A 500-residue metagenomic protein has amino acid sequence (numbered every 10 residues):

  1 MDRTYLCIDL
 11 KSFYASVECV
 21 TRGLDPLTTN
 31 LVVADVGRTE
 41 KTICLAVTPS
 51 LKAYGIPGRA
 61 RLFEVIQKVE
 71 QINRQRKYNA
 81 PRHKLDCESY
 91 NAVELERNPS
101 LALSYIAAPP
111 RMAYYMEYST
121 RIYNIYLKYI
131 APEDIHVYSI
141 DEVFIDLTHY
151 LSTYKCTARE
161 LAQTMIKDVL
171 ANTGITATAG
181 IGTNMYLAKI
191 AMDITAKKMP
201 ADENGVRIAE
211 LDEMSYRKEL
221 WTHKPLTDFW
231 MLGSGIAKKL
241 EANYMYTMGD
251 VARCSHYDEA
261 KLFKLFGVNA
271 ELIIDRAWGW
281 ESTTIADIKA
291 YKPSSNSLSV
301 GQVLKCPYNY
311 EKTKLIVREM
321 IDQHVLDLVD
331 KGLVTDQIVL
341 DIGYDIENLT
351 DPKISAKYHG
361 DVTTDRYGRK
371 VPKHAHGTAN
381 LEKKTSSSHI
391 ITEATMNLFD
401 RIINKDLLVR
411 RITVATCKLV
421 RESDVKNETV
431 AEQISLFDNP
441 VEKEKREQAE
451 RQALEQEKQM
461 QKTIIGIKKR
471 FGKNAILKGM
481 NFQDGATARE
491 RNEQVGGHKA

Functional and structural regions predicted by a protein language model:
M1-R276, E281-I285, E444-A500: Gly/Gly-Pro- and Ser/Thr-rich, intrinsically disordered tail segments characteristic of DNA damage-repair and tolerance
V17, G368-A500: Acidic, metal-coordinating catalytic segment for phosphate/diphosphate chemistry, firing primarily on the Nudix
A131-I135, K155-K167, K198-L211, A290-S297 (+5 more regions): Short, Lys/Arg-enriched charge-dense amphipathic segments
H149, Q302, P440: Short, histidine-centered active-site or binding-site loop motifs used for metal coordination, general acid-base
T176-T178, V339, T413: Residues at or immediately flanking beta-strands
T183, Y344-I346, K418-V420: Glycine-rich beta-alpha junction loops
D228, S234-V409, D424, E428-Q433: DNA-contacting surface of Y-family translesion DNA polymerases
